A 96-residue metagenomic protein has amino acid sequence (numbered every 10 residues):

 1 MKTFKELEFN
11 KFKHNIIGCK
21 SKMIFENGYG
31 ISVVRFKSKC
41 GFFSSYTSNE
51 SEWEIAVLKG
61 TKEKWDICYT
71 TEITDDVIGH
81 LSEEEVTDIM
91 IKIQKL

Functional and structural regions predicted by a protein language model:
M1-L96: Catalytic phosphate/metal-binding cores of nucleic-acid and nucleotide-processing enzymes, i.e., regions that mediate
